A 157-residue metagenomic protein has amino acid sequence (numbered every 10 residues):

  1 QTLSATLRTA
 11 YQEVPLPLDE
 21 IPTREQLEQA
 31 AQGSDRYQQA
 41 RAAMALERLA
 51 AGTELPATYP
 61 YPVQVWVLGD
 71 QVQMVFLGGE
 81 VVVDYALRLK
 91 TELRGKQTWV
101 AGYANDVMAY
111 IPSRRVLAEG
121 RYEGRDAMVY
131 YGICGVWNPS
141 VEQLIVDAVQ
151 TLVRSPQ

Functional and structural regions predicted by a protein language model:
Q1-Q157: Non-catalytic substrate/cofactor recognition surfaces at enzyme active-site rims
